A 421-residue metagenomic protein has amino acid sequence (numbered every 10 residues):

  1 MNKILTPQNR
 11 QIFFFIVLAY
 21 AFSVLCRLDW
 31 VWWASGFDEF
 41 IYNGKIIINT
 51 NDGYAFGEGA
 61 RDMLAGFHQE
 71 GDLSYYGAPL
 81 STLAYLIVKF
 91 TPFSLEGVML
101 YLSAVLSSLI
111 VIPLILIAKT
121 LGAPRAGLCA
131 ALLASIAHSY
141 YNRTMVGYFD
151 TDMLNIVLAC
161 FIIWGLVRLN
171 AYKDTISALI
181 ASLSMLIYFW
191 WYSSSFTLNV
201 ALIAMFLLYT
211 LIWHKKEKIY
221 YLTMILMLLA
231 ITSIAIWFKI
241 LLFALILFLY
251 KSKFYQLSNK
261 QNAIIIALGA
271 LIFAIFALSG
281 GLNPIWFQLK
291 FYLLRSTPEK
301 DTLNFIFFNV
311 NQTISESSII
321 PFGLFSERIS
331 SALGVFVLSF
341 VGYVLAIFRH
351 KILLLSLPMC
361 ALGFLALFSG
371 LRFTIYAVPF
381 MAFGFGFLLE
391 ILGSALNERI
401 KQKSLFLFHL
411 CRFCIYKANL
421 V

Functional and structural regions predicted by a protein language model:
M1-Y42, T120, G127-L128, L245-F273 (+2 more regions): Start-transfer (signal-anchor) and selected internal transmembrane alpha helices of multi-pass inner/ER membrane
I12, A126-C129, R168, D174-I180 (+4 more regions): Membrane-interfacial loop-to-transmembrane alpha-helix junctions, especially the N-terminal start
S23, L102-I117, A126-N170, D174-T210 (+3 more regions): Membrane-embedded helix bundles of polyisoprenyl
L28-L121, R125-C160, Y188: Active-site lumenal/periplasmic loops and adjacent helix-entry segments of GT-C-fold, multi-pass membrane
L198-I265, L389-E398: Perimembrane helix-loop-helix junctions
W237-A244, F273-S356: Alpha-helical transmembrane segments at the extracellular/periplasmic loop-to-helix junctions of multi-pass membrane
I266-A270, F383, I391-L420: Signature aromatic-anchored transmembrane alpha helix within multi-pass, membrane-resident enzymes that catalyze glycan
L354-L357, L362-S404: Hydrophobic/aromatic-rich transmembrane helices and adjacent perimembrane loops
